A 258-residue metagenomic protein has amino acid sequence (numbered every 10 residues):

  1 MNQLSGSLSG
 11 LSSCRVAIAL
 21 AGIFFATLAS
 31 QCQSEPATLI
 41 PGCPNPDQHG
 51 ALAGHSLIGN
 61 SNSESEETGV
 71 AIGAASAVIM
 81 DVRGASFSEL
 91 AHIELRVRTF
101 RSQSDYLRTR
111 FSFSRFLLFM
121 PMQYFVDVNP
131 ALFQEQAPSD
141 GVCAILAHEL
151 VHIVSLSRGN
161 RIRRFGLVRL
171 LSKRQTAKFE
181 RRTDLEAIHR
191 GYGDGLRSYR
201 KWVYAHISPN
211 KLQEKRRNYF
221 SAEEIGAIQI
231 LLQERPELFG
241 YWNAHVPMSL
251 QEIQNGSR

Functional and structural regions predicted by a protein language model:
A17-T27: Bacterial N-terminal signal peptides
Q31-R108: A metal-dependent hydrolase signature that marks the N-terminal structural subdomain at the beginning of catalytic folds
S104-S139, L156: Active-site scaffold of zinc-dependent metalloenzymes
P138-V154: Short alpha-helix carrying the canonical HExxH Zn2+-binding catalytic motif
E149-F165, H189-D194: Catalytic Zn2+-binding segment of zinc metalloproteases
S155-R181: Post-HEXXH active-site segment of zinc metalloproteases
T176-G193: An active-site-proximal "capping" alpha-helix that borders the catalytic cofactor pocket
G193-R258: Long, well-structured alpha-helical subdomains associated with metal-dependent extracellular/ecto-lumenal hydrolases
